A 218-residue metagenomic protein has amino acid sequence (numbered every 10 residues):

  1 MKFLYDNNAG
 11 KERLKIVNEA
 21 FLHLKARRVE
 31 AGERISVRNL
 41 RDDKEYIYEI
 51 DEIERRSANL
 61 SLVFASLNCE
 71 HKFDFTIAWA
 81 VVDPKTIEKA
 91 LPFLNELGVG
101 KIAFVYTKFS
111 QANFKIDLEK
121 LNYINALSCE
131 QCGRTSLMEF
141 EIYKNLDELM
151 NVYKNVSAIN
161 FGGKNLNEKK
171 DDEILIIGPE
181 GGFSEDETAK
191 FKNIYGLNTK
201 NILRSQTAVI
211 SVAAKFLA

Functional and structural regions predicted by a protein language model:
M1-S66: N-terminal positively charged helical leader segments and presequences
L14-K15, K72-F75, E173, K190-N198: Glycine/charged-rich beta-loop-alpha catalytic/anionic-binding loops adjacent to active sites
N68-N155: RNA substrate-binding interface of SAM-dependent RNA methyltransferases
Y106-T107, F161-G162, P179, K200: Short secondary-structure boundary segments
I142, K154-G162, L175-G178: Short, hydrophobic beta-strand segments that form beta-sheet elements in well-ordered domains
K170-E185: A C-terminal functional module that forms or caps the active site or interfaces directly with catalytic machinery
E185-A218: Structured adenosyl-cofactor binding patch, chiefly the S-adenosyl-L-methionine
